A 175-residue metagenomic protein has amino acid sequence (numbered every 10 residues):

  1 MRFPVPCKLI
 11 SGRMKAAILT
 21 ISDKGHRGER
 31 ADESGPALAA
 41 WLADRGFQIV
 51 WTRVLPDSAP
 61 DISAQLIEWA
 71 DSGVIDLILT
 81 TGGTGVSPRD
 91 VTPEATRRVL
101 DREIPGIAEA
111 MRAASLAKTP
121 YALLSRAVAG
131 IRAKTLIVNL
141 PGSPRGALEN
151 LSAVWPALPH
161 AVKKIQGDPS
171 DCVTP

Functional and structural regions predicted by a protein language model:
R2-P175: Non-catalytic beta/alpha edge segments that cap or flank active sites
